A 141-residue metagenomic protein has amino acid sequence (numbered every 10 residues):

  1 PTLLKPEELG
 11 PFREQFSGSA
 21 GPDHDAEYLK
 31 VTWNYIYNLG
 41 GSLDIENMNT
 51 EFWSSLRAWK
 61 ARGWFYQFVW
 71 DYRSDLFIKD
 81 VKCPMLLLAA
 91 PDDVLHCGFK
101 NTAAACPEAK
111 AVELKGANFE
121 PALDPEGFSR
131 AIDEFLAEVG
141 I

Functional and structural regions predicted by a protein language model:
P1-Q67: Helix-rich cap/lid subdomain of alpha/beta-hydrolase
T50-E51, W64-F68, N101, G127-E134: Alpha-helical elements of Rossmann-like donor-binding domains used by nucleotide-donor carbohydrate transfer enzymes
R57-A58, D71-D80: The feature captures the conserved acid-bearing segment of alpha/beta-hydrolase catalytic domains
D80-V81, L87-A89: Short beta-strand/loop motif that positions the catalytic acidic residue of the alpha/beta-hydrolase fold
A90-D93, G116-A117: Acidic beta-to-alpha connecting loop that harbors the catalytic carboxylate
D93-K100: Conserved alpha/beta-hydrolase "acid-adjacent" motif
K100-K110: Active-site-adjacent alpha-helix of alpha/beta-hydrolase-fold enzymes
E108-I141: Catalytic active-site module of serine/aspartate enzymes centered on a nucleophile-bearing elbow/loop
